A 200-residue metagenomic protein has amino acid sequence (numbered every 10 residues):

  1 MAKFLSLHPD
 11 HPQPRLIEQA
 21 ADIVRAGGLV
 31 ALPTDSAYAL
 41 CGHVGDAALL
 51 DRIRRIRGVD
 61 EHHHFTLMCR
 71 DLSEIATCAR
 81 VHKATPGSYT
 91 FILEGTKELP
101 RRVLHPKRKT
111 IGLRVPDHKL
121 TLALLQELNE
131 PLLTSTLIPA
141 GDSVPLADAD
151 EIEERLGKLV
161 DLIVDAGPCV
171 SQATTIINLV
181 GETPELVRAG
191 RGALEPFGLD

Functional and structural regions predicted by a protein language model:
M1-D200: Active-site-adjacent structural elements in enzyme catalytic cores
